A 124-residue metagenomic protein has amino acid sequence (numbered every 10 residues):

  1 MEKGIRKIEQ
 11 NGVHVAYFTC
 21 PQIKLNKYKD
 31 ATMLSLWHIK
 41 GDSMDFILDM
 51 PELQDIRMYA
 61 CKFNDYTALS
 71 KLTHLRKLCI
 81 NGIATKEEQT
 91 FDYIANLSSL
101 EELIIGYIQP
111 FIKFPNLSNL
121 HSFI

Functional and structural regions predicted by a protein language model:
M1-A68, H74-I124: Concave beta-strand-loop units of leucine-rich repeat
